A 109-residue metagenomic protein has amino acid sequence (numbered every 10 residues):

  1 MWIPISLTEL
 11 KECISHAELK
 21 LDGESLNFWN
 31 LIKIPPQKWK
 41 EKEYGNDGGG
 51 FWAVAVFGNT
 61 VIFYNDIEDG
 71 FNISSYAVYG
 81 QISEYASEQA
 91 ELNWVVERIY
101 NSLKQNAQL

Functional and structural regions predicted by a protein language model:
M1-K40, Y79-L109: N-terminal non-globular leader segments, chiefly Sec-dependent signal peptides
N30-G70: Amphipathic, interaction-prone secondary-structure segments
V61-Q89: Charged low-complexity stretches with an acidic bias
